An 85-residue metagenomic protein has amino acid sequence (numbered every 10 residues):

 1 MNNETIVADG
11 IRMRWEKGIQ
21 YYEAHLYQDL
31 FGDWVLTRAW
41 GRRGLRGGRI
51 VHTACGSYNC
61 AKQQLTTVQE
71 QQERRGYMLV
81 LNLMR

Functional and structural regions predicted by a protein language model:
M1-V35: Short N-terminal "domain-start" leader segments that mark the transition from disordered tails or signal peptides into
M1-V7, M78-R85: Intrinsically disordered, low-complexity and often Lys/Arg-enriched segments
R12, Q20, R43-R49, Y58 (+1 more regions): Compositionally biased, intrinsically disordered low-complexity regions
H25-V51, T66, R75, N82: Short aromatic-glycine-(Arg/Gly/Cys) micro-motifs in beta-strand/loop hairpins
S57-V68, E73, L81: Well-ordered alpha/beta subsegment
